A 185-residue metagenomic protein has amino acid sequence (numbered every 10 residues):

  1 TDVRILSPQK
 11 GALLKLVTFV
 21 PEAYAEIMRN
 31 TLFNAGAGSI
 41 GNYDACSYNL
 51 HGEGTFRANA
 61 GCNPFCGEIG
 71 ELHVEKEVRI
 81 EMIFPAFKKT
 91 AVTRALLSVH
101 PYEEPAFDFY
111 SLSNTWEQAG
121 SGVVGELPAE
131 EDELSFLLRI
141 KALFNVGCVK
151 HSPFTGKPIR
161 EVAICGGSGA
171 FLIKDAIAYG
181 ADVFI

Functional and structural regions predicted by a protein language model:
T1-I185: Hydrophobic structural segments
